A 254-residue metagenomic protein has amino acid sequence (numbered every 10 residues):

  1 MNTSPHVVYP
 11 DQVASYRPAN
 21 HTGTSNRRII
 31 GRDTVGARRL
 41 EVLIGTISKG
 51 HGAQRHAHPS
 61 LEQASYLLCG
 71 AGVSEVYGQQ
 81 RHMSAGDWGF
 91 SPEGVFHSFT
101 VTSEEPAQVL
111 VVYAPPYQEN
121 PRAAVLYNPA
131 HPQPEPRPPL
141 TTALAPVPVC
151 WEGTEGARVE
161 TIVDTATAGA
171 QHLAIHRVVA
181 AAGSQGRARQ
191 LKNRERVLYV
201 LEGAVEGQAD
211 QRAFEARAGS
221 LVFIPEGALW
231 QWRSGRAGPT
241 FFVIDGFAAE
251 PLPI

Functional and structural regions predicted by a protein language model:
M1-R39, N120-L173, R187, I254: A short, N-terminal "cap"/entry segment at the start of jelly-roll beta-barrel domains of the cupin/DSBH fold
T24-G31, L43-H58, V159-D164, A174-K192 (+1 more regions): Conserved short histidine dyad/triad with adjacent acidic residue
V42-S48, A57-V76, V112-A114, R177-A181 (+1 more regions): Short, conserved beta-strand element in jelly-roll/cupin
I44, F90, E104-P121, F223 (+1 more regions): A short hydrophobic beta-strand segment most commonly corresponding to one strand of the jelly-roll/cupin
S60, E104-E105, T167, N193 (+1 more regions): Short strand-connecting beta-turns/loops that link adjacent beta-strands
A64, G78-E93, D210-G227: Short acidic-glycine-tyrosine-enriched beta hairpin
V95-S98, A228-Q231: Short, charged beta-turn/beta-strand-edge "cap" motif at the junction between a beta-strand and an adjacent loop
T100-S103, W232-G235: Asparagine-centered strand-capping/turn motif at beta-strand->loop junctions
